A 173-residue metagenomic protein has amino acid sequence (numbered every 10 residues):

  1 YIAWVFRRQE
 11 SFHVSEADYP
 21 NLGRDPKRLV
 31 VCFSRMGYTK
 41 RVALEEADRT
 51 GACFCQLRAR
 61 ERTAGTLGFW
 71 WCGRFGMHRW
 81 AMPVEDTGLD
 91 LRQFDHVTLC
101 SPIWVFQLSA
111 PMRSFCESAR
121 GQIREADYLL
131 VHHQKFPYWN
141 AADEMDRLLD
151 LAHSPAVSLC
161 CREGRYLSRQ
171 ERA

Functional and structural regions predicted by a protein language model:
Y1-R58, C72-A173: FMN-binding flavodoxin-like domain, especially the glycine-rich phosphate-binding loop
R62-G68, Y138-W139: Short, charged, surface-exposed secondary-structure boundary motifs
